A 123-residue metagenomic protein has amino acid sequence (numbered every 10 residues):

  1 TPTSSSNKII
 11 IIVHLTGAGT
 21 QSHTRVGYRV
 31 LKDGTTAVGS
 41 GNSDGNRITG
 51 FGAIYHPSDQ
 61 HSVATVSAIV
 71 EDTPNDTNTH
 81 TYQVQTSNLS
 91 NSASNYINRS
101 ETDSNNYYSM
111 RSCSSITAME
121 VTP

Functional and structural regions predicted by a protein language model:
P2-K8, I12-N78, Q83-P123: Terminal beta-strand-rich extracellular "head" domains that mediate receptor/glycan or other ligand binding
